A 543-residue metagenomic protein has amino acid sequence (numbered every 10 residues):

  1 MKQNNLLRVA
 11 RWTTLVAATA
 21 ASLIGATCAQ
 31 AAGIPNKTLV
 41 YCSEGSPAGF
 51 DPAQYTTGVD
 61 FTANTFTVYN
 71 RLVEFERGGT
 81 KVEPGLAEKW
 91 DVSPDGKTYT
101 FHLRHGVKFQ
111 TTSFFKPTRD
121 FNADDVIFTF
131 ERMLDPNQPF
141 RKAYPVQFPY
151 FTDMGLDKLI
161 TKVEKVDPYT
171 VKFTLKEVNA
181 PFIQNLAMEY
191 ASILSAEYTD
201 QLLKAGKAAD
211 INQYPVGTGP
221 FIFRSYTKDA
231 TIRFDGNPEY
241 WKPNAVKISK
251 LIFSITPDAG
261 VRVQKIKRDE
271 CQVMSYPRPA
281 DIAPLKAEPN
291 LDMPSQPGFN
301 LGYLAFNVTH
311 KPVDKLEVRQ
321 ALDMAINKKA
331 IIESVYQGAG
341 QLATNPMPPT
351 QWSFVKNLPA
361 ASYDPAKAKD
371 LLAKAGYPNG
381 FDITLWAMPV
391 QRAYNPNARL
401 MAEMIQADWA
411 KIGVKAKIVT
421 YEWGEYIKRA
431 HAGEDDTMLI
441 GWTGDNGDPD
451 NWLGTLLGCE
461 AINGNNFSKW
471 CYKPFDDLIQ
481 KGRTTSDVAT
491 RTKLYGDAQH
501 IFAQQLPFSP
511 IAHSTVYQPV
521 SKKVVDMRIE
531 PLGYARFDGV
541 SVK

Functional and structural regions predicted by a protein language model:
Q30, D125, L134-T199: Surface-exposed binding/hinge segments that line and control ligand-binding clefts or catalytic entry sites
K37-L39, D60-N64, A180, T227 (+7 more regions): Detector for C-terminal structural segments
C42-D95, E131, Q138, V216-T218: N-terminal lobe/hinge region of extracytoplasmic solute-binding protein
S46-T62, L86, S113-P117, A180-S192 (+3 more regions): A structural "hinge/loop" feature
E76, D235-E239, G298-A321, A325: A bilobed periplasmic-binding-protein/Venus flytrap-type ligand-binding module shared by bacterial periplasmic
E88-F140, K172, K265, P312: Aromatic- and charge-enriched surface segment that lines or borders ligand/interaction sites
G206-N212, N237-P284, S295, A402 (+1 more regions): Ligand-site clamp/hinge motif
F221, N307, L342-A375, R392-L400: Structural transition elements
